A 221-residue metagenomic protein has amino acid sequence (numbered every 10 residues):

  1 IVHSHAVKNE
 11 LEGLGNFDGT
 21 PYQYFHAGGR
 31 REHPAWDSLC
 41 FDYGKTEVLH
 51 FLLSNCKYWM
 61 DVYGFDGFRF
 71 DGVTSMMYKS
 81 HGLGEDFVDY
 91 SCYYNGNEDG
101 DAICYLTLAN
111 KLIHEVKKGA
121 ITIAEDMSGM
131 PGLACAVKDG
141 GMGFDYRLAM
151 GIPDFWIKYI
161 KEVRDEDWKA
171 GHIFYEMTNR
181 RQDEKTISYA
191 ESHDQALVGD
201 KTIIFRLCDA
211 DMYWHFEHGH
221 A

Functional and structural regions predicted by a protein language model:
I1-E98: Substrate-binding/active-site clefts of carbohydrate-active enzymes
G64-D66, H81-A221: Conserved alpha/beta catalytic core and glycan-binding cleft of carbohydrate-active enzymes
